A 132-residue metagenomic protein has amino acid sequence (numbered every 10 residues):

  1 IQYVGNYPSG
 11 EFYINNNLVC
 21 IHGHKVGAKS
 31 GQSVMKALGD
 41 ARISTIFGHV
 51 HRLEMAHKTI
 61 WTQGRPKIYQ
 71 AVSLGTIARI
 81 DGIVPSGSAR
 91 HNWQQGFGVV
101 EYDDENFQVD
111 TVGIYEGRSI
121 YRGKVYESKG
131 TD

Functional and structural regions predicted by a protein language model:
I1-N17: Metallo-beta-lactamase
N6-S9, Q94-Q95, G113-E116: A short, compositionally biased
N17-V112: Conserved beta-sheet core of the metallophosphoesterase superfamily
D110-G130: Polar, enzyme-active/binding microenvironments
